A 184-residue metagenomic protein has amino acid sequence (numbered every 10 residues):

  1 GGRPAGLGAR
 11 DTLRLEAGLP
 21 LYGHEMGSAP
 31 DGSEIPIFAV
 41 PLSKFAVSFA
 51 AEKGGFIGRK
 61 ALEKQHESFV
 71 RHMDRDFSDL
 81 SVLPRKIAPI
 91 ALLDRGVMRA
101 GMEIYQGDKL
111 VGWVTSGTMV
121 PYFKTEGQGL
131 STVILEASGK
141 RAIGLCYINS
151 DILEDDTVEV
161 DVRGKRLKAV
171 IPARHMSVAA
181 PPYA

Functional and structural regions predicted by a protein language model:
G1-R10: Internal alpha/beta scaffold segment
G23-M26: Extended, domain-scale alpha-helical bundle/helix-rich regions
S28-I35: Catalytic strand-loop segment that frames the active site of acyl-thioester-processing enzymes
I35-A184: Glycine-rich, small/acidic residue-mixed loop/short-helix segments
